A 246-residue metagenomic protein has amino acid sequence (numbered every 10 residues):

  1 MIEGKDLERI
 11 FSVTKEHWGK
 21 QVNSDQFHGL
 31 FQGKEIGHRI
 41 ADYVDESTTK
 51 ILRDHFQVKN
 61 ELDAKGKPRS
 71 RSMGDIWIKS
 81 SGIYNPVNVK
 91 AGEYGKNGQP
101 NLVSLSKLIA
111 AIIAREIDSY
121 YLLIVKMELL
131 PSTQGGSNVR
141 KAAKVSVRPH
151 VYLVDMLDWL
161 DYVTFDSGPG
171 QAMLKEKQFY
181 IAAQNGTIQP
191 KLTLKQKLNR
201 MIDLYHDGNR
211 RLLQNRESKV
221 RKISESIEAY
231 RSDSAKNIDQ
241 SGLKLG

Functional and structural regions predicted by a protein language model:
M1-S72, N85, A91-G246: Nucleic-acid endonuclease domains
I76-G82: Active-site beta-strand termini and strand-to-loop segments that position acidic
